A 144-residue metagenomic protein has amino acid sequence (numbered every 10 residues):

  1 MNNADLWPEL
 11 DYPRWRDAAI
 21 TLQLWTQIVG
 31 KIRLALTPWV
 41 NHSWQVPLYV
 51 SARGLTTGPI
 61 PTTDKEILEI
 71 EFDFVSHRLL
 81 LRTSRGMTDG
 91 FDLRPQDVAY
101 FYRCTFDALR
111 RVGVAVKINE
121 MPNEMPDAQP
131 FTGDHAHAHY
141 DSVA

Functional and structural regions predicted by a protein language model:
N2-K65: N-terminal ordered "arm"
L10-P13, D17, D89-D97, Y140-S142: Conserved aromatic-histidine-acidic binding/catalytic patches
Q27-G30, L34, R110, V114 (+1 more regions): Generic surface-pattern signal
V50-D127: Long, hydrophobic/aromatic-enriched structural stretches that serve as scaffold segments
G133-A144: Aromatic/basic-lined ligand-recognition segments that form π-stacking hydrophobic pockets flanked by Lys/Arg to engage
